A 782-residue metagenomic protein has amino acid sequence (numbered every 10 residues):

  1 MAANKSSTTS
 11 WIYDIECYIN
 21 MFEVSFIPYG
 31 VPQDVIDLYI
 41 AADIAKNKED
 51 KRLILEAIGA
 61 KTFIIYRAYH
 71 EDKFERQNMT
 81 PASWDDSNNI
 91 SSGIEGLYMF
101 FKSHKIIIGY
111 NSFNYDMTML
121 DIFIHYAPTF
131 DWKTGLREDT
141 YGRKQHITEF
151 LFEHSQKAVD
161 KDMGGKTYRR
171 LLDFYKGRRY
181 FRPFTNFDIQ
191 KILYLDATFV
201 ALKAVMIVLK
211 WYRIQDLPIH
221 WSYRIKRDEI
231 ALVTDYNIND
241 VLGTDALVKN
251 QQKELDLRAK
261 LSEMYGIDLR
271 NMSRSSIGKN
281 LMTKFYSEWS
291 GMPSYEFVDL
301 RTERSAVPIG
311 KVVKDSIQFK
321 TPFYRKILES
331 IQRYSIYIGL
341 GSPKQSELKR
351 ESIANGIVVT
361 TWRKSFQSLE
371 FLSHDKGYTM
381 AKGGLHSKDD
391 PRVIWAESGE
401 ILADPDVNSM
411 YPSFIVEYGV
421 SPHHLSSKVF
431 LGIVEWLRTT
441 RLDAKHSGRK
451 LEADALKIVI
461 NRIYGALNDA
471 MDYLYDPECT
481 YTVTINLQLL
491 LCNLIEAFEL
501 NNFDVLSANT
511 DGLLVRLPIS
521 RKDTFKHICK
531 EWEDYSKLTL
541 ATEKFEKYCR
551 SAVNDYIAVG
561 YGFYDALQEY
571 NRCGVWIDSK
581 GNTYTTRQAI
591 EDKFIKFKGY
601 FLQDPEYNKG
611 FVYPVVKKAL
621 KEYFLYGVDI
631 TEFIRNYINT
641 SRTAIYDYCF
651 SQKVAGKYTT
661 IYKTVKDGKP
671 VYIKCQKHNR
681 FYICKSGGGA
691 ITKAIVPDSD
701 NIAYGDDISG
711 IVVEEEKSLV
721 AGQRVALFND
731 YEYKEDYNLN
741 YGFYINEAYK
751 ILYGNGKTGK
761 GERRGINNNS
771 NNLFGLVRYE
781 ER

Functional and structural regions predicted by a protein language model:
A2-A3, A197-V200, V205-D216, S222-N408 (+10 more regions): Conserved "right-hand" nucleotidyltransferase catalytic core of DNA-directed polymerases
T8-C17, N186-D188, A403-P405: Two-metal-ion RNase H-like nuclease active-site motif
M21, M117-T118, L195-A204, I214-D216 (+6 more regions): Short helix/loop capping segments that flank catalytic or ligand/cofactor-binding pockets
A42-V200: Conserved DEDDh/DEDDy metal-dependent 3′-5′ exonuclease domain
W132, G142-K161, T167-R170, A306-Y475 (+3 more regions): Catalytic nucleotidyl-transfer cores of nucleotide-processing enzymes
L193, I458-Y464, Y475-I495: Conserved pre-motif C helix in the palm subdomain of viral-like polymerases
R227-L232, K388-E400, H424-L425, T439-H446 (+7 more regions): Glycine- and acidic
A453, K522-R782: C-terminal, non-catalytic extensions of nucleic-acid polymerases
